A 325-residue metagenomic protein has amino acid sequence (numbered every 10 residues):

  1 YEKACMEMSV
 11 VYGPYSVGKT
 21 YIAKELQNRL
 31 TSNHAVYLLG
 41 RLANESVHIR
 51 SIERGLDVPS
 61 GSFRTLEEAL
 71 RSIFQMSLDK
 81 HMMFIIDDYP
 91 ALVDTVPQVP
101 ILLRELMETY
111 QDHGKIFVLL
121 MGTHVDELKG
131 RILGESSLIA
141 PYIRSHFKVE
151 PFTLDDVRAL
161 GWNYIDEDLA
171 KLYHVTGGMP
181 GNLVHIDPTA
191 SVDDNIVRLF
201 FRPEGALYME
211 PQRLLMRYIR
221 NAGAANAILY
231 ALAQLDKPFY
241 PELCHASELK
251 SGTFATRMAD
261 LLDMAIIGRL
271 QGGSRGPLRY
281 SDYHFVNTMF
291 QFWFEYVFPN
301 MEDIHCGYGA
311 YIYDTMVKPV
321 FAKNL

Functional and structural regions predicted by a protein language model:
Y1-K3: Pre-Walker A adenine-sensing motif
C5-E25: Walker A/P-loop nucleotide-binding motif
S9, G13, A91-T95, V99 (+1 more regions): Sensor-1/coupling segment of RecA-like P-loop NTPase cores
S32-G61: Conserved NTP-binding/hydrolysis module of P-loop NTPases
D87-Y89: Walker B catalytic acidic pair
I143-L169: Conserved small helical "lid"/interfacial subdomain of P-loop NTPases
D166-H185, N226: The conserved phosphate-sensing helix
N182, I186-P188, D193-L325: Accessory nucleic acid-recognition modules appended to NTPase machines
